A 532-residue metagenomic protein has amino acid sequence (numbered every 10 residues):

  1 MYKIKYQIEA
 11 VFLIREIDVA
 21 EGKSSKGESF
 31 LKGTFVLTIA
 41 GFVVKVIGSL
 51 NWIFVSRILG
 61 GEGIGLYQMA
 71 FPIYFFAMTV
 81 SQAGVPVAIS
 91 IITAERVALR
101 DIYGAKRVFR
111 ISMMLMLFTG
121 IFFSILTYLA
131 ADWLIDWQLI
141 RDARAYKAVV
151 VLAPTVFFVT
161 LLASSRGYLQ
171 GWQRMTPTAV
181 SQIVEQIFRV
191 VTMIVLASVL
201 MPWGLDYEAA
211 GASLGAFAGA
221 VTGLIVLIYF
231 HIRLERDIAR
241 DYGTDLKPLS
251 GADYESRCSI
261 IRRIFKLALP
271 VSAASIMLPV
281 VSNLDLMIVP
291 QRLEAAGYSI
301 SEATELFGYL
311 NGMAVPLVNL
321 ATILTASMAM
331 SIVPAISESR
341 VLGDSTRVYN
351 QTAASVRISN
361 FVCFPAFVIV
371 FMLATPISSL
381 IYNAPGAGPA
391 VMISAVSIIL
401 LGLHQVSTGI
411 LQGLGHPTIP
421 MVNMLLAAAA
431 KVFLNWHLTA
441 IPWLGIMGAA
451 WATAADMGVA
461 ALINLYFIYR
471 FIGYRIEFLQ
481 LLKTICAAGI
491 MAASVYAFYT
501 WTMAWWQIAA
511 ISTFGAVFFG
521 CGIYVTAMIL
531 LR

Functional and structural regions predicted by a protein language model:
M1-I47, Y103, R107, S250-S275 (+1 more regions): N-terminal membrane topogenesis motif
Y2, F12-V19, L196-L200, A218-A252 (+2 more regions): C-terminal transmembrane helix end/exit motif
S29-S90, E95, S124, Y128 (+3 more regions): Signature of the first transmembrane helix
A83-A98, N319-D344, T352, V356: Helix-loop junctions and terminal segments of transmembrane helices in multi-pass membrane transport/translocation
F122-R141, P365-N383: Short membrane-interface helical motifs at transmembrane helix boundaries in multi-pass membrane transporters
I140-S164, V368, N383-S407: Alpha-helical transmembrane segments of multi-pass membrane proteins
V159-S181, V396-L426: Membrane-interface junctions at transmembrane-helix termini in multi-pass inner-membrane proteins
T176, I187-F230, T418, A428-L462 (+2 more regions): Membrane-interface helix-loop junctions in multi-pass transport and translocation proteins
